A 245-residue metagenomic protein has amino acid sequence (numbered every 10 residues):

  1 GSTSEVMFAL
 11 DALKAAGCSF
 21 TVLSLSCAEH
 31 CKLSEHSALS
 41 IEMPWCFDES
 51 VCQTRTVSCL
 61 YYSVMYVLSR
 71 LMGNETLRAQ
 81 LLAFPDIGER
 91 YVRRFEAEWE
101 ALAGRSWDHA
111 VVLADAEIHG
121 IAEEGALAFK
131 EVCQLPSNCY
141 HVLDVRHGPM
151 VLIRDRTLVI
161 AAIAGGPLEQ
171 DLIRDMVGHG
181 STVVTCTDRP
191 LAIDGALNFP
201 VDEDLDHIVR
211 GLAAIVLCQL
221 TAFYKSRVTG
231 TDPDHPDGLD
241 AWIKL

Functional and structural regions predicted by a protein language model:
G1-D11, D144-V177, L205-A222, R227: Glycine-rich, anion-gripping cofactor-binding loops and their flanking helix/strand elements in enzyme active sites
G1-D86, D115, I160-D202: Glycine-rich phosphate-binding loops that contact phosphosugars or nucleotide phosphates
A16, R174-T185, T221-G238: Electropositive, surface-exposed helix/loop patches at the edges of structured domains that serve as adaptable
L25-S26, E96, D115, E123 (+6 more regions): Residue-level detector of functional hotspots within protein domains
L39-L158, T229-L245: Active-site phosphate/pyrophosphate-binding segments
